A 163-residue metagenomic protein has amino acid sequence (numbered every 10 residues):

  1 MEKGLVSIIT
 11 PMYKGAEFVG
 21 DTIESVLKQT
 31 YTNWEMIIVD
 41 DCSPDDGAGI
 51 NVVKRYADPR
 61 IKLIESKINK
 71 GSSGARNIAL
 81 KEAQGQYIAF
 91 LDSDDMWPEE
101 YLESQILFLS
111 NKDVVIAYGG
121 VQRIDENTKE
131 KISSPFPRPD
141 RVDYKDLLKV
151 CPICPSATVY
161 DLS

Functional and structural regions predicted by a protein language model:
M1-S163: Nucleotide-sugar donor-binding/catalytic module of glycosyltransferases that assemble extracellular/cell-envelope
